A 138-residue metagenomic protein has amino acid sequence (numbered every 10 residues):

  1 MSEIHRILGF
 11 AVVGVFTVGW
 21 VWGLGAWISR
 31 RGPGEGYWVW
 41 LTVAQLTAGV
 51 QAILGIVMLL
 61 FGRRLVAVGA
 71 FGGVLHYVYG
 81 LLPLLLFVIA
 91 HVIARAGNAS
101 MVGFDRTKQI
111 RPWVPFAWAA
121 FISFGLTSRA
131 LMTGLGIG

Functional and structural regions predicted by a protein language model:
M1-G138: Polytopic transmembrane helical bundles with strong interfacial aromatic enrichment
